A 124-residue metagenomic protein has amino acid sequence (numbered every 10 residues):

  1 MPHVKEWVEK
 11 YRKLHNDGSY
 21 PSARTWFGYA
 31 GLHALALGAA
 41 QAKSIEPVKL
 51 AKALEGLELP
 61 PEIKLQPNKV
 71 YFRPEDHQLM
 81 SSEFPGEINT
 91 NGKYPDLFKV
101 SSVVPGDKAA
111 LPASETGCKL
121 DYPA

Functional and structural regions predicted by a protein language model:
M1-A124: Extracytosolic ligand-binding ectodomains
